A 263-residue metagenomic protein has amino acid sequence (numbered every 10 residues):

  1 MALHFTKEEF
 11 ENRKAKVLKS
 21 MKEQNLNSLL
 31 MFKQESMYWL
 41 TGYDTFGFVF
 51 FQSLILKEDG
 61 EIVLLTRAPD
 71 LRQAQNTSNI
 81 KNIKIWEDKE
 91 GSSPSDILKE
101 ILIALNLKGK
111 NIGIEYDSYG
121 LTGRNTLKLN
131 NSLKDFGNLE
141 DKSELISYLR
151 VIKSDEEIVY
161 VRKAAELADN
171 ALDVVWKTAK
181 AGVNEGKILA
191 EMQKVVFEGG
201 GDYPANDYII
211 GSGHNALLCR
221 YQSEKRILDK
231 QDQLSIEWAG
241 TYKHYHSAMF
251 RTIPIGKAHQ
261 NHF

Functional and structural regions predicted by a protein language model:
M1-F263: Active-site neighborhoods and metal-handling regions in enzymes and metal-associated proteins
